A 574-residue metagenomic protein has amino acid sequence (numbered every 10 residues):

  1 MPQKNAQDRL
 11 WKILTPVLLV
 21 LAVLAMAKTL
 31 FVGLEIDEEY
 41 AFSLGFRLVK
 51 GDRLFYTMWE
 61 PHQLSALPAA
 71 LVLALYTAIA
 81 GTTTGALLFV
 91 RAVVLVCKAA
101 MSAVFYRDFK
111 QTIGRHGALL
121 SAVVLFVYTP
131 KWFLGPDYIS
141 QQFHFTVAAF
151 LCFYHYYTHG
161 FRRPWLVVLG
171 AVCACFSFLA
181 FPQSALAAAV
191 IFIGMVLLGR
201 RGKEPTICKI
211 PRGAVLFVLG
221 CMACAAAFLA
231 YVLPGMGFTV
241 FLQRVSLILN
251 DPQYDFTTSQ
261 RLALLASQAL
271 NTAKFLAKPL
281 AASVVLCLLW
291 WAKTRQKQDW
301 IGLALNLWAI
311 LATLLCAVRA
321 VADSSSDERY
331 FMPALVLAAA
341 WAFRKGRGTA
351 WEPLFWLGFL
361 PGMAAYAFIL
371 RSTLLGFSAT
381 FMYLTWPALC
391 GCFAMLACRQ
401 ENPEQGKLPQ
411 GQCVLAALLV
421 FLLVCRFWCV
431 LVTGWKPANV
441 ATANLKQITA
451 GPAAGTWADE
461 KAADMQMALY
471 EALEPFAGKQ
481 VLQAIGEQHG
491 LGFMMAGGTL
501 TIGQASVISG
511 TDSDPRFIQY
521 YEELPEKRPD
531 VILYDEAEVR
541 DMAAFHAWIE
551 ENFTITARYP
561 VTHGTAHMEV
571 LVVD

Functional and structural regions predicted by a protein language model:
F42-L48, T57-T82, S177: Short hydrophobic/aromatic helix or loop-helix immediately within or flanking a transmembrane segment in polytopic
E60, S184, A188, F427-S509 (+2 more regions): Short periplasmic/luminal acceptor-recognition loop of GT-C membrane glycosyltransferases, typified by
A100-V127: Transmembrane-helix signature of polytopic, membrane-embedded enzymes that assemble or transfer cell-envelope glycans
Q111-I113, V147-V167, A340-W351: Membrane-interface transmembrane helices that cradle and orient dolichyl/undecaprenyl
P130, W165-P182, A188-I193, A223 (+1 more regions): Membrane-interface alpha helices of multi-pass inner-membrane proteins
L134-F143: Short acidic/glycine- and proline-prone juxtamembrane loop motifs at membrane-interface regions of multi-pass membrane
C152-F176, I207-L219, A304-L307, L354-L360: Short hydrophobic alpha-helices at membrane interfaces in multi-pass membrane enzymes
T158, A187-A225, F256-S259, L289-R295 (+1 more regions): Perimembrane helix-loop-helix junctions
